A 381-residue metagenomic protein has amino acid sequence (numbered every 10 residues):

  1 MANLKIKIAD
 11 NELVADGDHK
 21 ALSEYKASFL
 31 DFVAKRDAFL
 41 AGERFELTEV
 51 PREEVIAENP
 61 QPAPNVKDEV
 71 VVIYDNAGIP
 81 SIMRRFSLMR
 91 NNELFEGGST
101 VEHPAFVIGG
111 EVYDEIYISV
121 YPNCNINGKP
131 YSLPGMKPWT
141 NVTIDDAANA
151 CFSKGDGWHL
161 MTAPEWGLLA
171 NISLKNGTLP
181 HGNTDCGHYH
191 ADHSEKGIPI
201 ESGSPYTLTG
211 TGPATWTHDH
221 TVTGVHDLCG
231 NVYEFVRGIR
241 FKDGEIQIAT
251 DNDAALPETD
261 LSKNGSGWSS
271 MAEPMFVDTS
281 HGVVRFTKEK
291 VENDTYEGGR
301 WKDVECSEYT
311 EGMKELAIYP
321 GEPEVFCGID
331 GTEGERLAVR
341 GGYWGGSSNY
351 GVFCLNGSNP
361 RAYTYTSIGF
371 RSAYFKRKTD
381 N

Functional and structural regions predicted by a protein language model:
M1-T48: Compositionally biased, non-globular sequence tracts
H19-S23, V112, T364-I368: Extracellular interaction modules
A41-E69: Charged, compositionally biased non-catalytic regions
I56, V66-G157, D243-F286, G369-S372: Extracellular adhesion/carbohydrate-recognition regions
V101-L228: Short aromatic-cysteine micro-motif
G167, E195, I200-P205, T211 (+3 more regions): C-terminal, surface-exposed recognition/capping segments
L174-L179, R240, A249-D251: Short secondary-structure boundary/capping segments
